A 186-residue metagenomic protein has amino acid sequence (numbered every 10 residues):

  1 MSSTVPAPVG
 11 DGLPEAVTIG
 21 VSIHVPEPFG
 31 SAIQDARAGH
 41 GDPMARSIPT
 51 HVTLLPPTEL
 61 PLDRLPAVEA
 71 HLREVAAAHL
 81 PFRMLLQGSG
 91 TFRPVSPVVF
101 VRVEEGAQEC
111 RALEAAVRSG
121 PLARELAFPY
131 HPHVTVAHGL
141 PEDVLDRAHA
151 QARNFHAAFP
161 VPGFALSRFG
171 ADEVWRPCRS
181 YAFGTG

Functional and structural regions predicted by a protein language model:
M1-R83, T91, G106-G163, R176-G186: Basic, often amphipathic N-terminal segments
Q87: Portal/gating segments that form or line small-molecule/metal binding sites
P94-V95, A171: Short strand-connecting beta-turns/loops that link adjacent beta-strands
S96-E104, F128: Charge-rich, low-complexity N-terminal segments
P162-A171: Short beta-strand segments and strand-loop junctions that repeat across beta-rich extracellular domains
